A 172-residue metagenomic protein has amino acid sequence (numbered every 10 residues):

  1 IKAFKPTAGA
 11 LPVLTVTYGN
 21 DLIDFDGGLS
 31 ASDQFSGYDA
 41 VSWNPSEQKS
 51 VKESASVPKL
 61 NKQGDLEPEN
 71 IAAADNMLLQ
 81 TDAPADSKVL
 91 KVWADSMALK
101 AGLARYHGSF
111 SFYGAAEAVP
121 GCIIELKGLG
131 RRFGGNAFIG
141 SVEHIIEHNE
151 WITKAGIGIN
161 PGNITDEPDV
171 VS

Functional and structural regions predicted by a protein language model:
I1-D24: Short beta-strand-centered interaction patches in the first periplasmic/extracellular domains of large envelope
I23-S172: An acidic/polar, Gly/Ser/Thr-rich interaction patch typically located in mid-to-C-terminal regions of proteins
